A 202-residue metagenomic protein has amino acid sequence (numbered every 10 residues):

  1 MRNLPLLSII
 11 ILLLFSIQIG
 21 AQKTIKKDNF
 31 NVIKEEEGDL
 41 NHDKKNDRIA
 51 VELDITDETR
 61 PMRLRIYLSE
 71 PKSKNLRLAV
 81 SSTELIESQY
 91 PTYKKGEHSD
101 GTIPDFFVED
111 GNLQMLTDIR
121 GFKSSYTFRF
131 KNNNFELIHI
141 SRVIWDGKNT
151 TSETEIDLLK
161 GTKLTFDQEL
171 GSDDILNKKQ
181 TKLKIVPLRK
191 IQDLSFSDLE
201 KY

Functional and structural regions predicted by a protein language model:
M1-I25: Bacterial Sec-dependent N-terminal signal peptides
Q22-F30, K72-D100, I185: Blade-edge motifs of beta-propeller repeat domains
N31-L40, D100-E109: Beta-propeller blade termini
L40-L53, F107-L116: Acidic/hydrophobic-patterned starts of short beta strands in beta-sheet-rich repeat architectures
R48, P61-R63, R120-S125: Short, surface-exposed coil-to-beta transition loops
D54-E58: Short glycine/acidic-enriched loop and turn motifs that connect beta-strands
T59-T83, T127-N132: Beta-propeller blade repeat segments, especially FG-GAP/WD-type strand-to-loop junctions in 6- to 7-bladed propeller
D105-Y202: Acidic, small-residue rich beta-repeat scaffolds with periodic aromatic anchors
